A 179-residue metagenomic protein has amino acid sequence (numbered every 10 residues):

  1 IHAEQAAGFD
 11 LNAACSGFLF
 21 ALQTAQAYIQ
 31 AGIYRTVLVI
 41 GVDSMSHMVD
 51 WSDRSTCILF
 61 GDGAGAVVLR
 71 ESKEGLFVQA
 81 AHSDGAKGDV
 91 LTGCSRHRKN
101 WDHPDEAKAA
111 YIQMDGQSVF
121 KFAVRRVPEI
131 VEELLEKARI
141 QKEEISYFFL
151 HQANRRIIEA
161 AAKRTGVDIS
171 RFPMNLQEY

Functional and structural regions predicted by a protein language model:
I1-H2, L38-M45, R98-D105, I157-I169: Acidic-glycine-rich active-site phosphate/pyrophosphate-binding loop
I1-T36, K163-Y179: Conserved catalytic cysteine-centered active-site region of acyl-thioester-dependent Claisen-condensing enzymes
A13-S16, G41-S46, H82, E178-Y179: Acidic, glycine-rich active-site loops and adjacent beta-strand->loop/helix elements that engage anionic groups
Y28-A64: Flexible, glycine-rich active-site loops centered on histidine and acidic residues that chelate a metal or position
D53-K121, R125, E129: Condensing-enzyme catalytic core mediating Claisen C-C bond formation in acyl metabolism
E129-S146: Phosphate/pyrophosphate-binding loops at sites that engage ATP/ADP/AMP, CoA/4′-phosphopantetheine, polyphosphate
I145-R164, Y179: Glycine-rich phosphate-binding loops at beta-strand->alpha-helix junctions
